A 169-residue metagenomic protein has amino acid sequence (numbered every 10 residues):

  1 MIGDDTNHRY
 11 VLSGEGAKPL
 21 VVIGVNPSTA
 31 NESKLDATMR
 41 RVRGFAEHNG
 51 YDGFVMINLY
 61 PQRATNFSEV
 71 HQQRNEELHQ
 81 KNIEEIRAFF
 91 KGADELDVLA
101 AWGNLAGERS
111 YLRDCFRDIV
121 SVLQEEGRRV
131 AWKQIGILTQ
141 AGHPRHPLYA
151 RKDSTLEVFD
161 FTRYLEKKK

Functional and structural regions predicted by a protein language model:
M1-D36, H48: Active-site and ligand/interface coordination hotspots across diverse enzymes and nucleic-acid-associated assemblies
P19, D52-G53, D97, A131: Residues at the starts of beta-strands that form the adenosine-phosphate
V25, L59, W102-N104: Short, well-ordered beta-to-alpha junction loops that form the rim of enzyme active sites and present histidine/acidic
T29, R63, A106: Feature marks short, surface-exposed loop/turn motifs that line or immediately flank catalytic pockets and channel
T38-M39, N82: Amphipathic coiled-coil/heptad-repeat helices and related helical stalk/stem segments that mediate oligomerization
M39-E47: Short catalytic helix/loop segments, enriched in acidic residues and glycine and frequently bearing histidine
D52-V70: Short connector loops at secondary-structure junctions
V70-K169: Glycine/proline-rich loop-helix segments at beta-alpha junctions forming the active-site rim of enzyme cores
